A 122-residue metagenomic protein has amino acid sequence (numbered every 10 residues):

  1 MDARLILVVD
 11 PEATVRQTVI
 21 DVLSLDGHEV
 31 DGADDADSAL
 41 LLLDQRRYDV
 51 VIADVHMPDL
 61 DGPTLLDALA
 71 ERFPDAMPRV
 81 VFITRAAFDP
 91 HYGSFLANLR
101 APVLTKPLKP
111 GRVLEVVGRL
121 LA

Functional and structural regions predicted by a protein language model:
M1-L7, A13, Q17, P74-A76 (+1 more regions): Non-catalytic signal-transmission and effector/linker regions of two-component phosphorelay proteins
V9-D10, A33, V51: Conserved sequence signature across two-component system core domains
A13-D31, A101: Two-component/phosphorelay signaling modules centered on CheY-like receiver
D34-S38, D61-L65: Acidic catalytic/metal-coordinating carboxylates
D44-R46, L69-P78: Conserved phosphotransfer cores of two-component systems
D54: Active-site residues of response regulator receiver
M57: Receiver (REC) domain active-site loop signature in two-component systems and cognate sites in sensor histidine kinases
T64, M77, R85-L104, G111 (+1 more regions): Alpha4 helix (beta4-alpha4-beta5 surface) of REC/receiver domains from two-component response regulators
